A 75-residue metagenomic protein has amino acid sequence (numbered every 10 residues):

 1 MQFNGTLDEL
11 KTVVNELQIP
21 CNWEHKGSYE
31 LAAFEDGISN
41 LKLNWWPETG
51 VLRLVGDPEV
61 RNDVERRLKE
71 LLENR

Functional and structural regions predicted by a protein language model:
M1-S39, K69-L71: Short Lys/Arg-enriched alpha/beta "domain-start" segment
N40-R66: Intrinsically disordered, low-complexity regulatory segments enriched in Ser/Thr/Pro and charged residues
D57, L71-R75: Conserved short beta-strand edge segments in small beta-sheet-based binding/regulatory domains
